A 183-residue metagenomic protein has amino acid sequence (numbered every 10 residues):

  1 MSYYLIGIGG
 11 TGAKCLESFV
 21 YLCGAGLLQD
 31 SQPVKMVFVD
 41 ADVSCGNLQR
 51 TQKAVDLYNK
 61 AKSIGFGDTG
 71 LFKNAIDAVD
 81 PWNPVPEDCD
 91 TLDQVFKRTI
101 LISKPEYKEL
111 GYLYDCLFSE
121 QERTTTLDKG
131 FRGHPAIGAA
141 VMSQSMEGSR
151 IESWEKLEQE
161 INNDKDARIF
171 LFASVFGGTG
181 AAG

Functional and structural regions predicted by a protein language model:
M1-A173, A182-G183: Segments that form or flank anion-binding pockets
